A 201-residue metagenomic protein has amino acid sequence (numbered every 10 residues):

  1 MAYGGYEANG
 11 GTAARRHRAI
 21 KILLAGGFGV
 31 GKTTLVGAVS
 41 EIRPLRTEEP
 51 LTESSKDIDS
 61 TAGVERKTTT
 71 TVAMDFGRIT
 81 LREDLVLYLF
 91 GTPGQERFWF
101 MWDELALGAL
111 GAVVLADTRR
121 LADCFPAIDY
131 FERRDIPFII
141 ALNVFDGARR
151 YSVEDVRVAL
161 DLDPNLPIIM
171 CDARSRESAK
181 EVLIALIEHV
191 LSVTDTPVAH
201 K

Functional and structural regions predicted by a protein language model:
A2-V64, R78-R82, V86-Y88: Conserved G1/Walker A P-loop phosphate-binding module
T71, P93-F98, R119-D123, Y151: Short secondary-structure boundary/capping elements
T71, T80-E83, D103-G108, Y130-D135 (+1 more regions): Conserved catalytic network of the ASCE P-loop NTPase/AAA+ motor domain
L89-T92, A112-D117, I140-V144, M170-D172: Conserved beta-strand segments of the P-loop GTPase G domain that flank and frequently precede/overlap
Q95-R119, D129-R134: Inter-motif core of Ras-like GTPase G domains
L115-N165: Conserved C-terminal guanine-recognition region of P-loop GTPase G domains, centered on the G4
D146-K201: Canonical P-loop GTPase G-domain recognition
